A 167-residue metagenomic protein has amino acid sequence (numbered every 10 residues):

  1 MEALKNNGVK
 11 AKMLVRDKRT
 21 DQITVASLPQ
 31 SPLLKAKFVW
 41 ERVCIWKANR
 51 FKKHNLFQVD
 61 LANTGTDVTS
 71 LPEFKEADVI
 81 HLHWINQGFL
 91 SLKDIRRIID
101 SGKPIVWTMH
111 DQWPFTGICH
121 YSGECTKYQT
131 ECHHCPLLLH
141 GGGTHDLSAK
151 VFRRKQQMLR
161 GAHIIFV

Functional and structural regions predicted by a protein language model:
M1-V167: Catalytic cores of nucleotide-sugar-dependent glycosyltransferases that transfer UDP/GDP/TDP-activated
